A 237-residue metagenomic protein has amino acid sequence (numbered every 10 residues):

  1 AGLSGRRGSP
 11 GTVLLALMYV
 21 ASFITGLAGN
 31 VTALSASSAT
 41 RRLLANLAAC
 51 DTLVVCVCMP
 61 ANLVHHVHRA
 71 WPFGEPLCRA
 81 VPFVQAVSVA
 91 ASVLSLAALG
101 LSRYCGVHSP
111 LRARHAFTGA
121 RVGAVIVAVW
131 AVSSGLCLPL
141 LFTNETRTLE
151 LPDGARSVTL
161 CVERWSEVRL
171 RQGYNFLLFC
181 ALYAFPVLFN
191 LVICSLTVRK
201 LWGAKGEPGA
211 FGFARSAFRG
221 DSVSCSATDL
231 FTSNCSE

Functional and structural regions predicted by a protein language model:
A1-A28, N234: Extracellular N-terminal segment of 7TM GPCRs
A1-G5, H66, A70-A86, A90 (+4 more regions): Loop architecture of class A 7-transmembrane GPCRs
G8-V20, A39-L101, C105-G119: Extracellular TM2-ECL1-early TM3 structural module of rhodopsin-like
V20-G29, L177-V192: Single-pass alpha-helical transmembrane segments
L27-S37, V55-P60, V87-L111, V125-V127 (+3 more regions): Cytoplasm-facing ends of alpha-helical transmembrane segments in multi-pass membrane proteins
L34-R42, R103-V125, L151, A155-S157 (+1 more regions): Intracellular signaling interfaces of 7-transmembrane GPCRs
A45-A48, G123-V127, L177: Internal alpha-helical transmembrane segments of multi-pass membrane proteins, especially GPCRs
